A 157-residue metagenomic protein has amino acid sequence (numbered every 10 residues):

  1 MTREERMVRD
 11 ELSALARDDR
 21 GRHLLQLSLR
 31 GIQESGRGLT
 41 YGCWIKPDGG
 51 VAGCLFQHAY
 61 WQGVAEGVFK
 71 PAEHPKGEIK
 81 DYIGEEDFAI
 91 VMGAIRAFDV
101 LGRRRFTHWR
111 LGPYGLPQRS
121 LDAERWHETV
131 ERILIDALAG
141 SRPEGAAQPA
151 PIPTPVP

Functional and structural regions predicted by a protein language model:
M1-P157: Short, glycine-biased loop/turn motifs at secondary-structure junctions and in low-complexity Ser/Thr/Pro-rich termini
